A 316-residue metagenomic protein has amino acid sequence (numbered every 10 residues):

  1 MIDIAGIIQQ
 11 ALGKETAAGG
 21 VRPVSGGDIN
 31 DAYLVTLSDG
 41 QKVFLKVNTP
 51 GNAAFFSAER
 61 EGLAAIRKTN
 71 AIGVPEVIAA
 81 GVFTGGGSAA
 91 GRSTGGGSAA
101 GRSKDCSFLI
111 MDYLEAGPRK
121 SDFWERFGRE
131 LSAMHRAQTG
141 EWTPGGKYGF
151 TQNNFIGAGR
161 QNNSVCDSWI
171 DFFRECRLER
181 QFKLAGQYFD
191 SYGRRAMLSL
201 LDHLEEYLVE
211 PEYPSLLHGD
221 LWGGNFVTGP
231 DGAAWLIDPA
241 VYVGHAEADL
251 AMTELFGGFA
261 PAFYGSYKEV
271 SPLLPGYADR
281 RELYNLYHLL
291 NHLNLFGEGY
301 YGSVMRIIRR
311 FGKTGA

Functional and structural regions predicted by a protein language model:
M1-E15, T139-L216, R310: An alpha-helical support segment within catalytic cores of ATP-dependent transferases
E15, D39-Q41, A233: Short acidic/polar mixed-charge low-complexity motifs
E15-P23: Conserved N-terminal boundary motif of the eukaryotic protein kinase catalytic domain
R22-D171: ATP-binding pocket architecture of kinase catalytic cores
D31-T36, M134, G140-P144, R195-L250: Active-site acidic catalytic loop and adjacent metal/ATP-binding pocket of ATP-dependent phosphoryl transfer enzymes
F83, S103-S121, R136, E175-E179 (+3 more regions): A glycine-centered beta->alpha junction motif in the catalytic cores of kinase/phosphotransferase enzymes
N163-V165, W169-R174, K183, Y213-L216 (+3 more regions): Active-site Asp-x-Gly
R310-A316: Generic C-terminal helix-cap and adjacent flexible tail
